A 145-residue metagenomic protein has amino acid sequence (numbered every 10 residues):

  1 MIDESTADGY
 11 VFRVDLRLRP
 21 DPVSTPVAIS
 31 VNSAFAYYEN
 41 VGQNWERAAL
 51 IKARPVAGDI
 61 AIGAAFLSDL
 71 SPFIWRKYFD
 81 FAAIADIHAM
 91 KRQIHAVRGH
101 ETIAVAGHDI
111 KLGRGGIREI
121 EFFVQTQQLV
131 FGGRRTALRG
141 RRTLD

Functional and structural regions predicted by a protein language model:
M1-D145: A nucleotide- and high-energy phosphate-metabolite-utilizing enzyme signature
